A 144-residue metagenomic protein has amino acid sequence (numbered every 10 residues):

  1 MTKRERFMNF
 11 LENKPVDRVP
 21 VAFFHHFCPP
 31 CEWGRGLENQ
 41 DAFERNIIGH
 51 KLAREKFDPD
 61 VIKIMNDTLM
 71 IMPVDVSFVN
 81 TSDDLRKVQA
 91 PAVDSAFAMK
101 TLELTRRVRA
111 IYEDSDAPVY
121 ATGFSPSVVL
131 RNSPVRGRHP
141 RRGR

Functional and structural regions predicted by a protein language model:
M1-V76, R107-A110: N-terminal basic, low-complexity leaders that serve as flexible interaction/assembly modules and, when applicable, as
P73-R144: Active-site-proximal, glycine-rich beta->alpha crossover segments in alpha/beta enzymes that shape flexible
